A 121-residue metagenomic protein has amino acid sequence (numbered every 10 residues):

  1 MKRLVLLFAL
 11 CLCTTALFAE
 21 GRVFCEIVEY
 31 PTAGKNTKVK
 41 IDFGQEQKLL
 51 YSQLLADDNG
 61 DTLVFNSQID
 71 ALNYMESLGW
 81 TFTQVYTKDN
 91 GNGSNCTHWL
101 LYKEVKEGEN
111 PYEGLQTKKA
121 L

Functional and structural regions predicted by a protein language model:
L4, F18-L121: Terminus-proximal functional modules
L4-C13: Sec-dependent N-terminal signal peptides
